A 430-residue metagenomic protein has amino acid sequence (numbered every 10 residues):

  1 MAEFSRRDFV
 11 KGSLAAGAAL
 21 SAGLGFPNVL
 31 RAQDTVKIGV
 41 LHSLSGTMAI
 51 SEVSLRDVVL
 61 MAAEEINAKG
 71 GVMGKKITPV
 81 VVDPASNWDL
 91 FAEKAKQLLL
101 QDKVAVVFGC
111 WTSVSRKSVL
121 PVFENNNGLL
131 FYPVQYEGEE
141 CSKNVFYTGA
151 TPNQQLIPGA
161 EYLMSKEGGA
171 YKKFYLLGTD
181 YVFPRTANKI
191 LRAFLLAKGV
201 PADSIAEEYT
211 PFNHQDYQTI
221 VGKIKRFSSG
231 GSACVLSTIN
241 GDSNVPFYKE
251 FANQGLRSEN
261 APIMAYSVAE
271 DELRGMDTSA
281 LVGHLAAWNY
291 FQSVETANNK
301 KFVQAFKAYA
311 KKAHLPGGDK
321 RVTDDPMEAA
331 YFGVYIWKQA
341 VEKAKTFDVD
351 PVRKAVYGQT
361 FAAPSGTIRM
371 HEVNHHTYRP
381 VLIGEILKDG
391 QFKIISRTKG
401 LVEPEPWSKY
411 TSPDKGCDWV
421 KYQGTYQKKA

Functional and structural regions predicted by a protein language model:
M1-G17: N-terminal secretory signal peptides and thylakoid transit peptides that target proteins across membranes
G25-T47: C-terminal segment of N-terminal export signals and the immediately downstream linker at the start of the mature
G39-V58, V82-D89, W111, T179-R185 (+2 more regions): Extracytoplasmic "Venus flytrap"
I50-D57, G70-E140, T148, Y209-Q218 (+2 more regions): Beta-alpha junction/loop-to-helix N-cap segments that form part of ligand/metal-binding clefts
E93, E137, N144-Q254, E295-A297 (+1 more regions): Extracellular/periplasmic Venus flytrap/periplasmic-binding protein
L98, D102-C110, F131-P133, Y175-G178 (+4 more regions): Periplasmic-binding protein-like
N240-G241, P246, V294-F361: Extracellular/periplasmic ligand-binding modules, especially the Venus flytrap/periplasmic-binding
T360-A430: Solvent-exposed, acidic/polar segments of extracytosolic/periplasmic ligand-binding ectodomains
